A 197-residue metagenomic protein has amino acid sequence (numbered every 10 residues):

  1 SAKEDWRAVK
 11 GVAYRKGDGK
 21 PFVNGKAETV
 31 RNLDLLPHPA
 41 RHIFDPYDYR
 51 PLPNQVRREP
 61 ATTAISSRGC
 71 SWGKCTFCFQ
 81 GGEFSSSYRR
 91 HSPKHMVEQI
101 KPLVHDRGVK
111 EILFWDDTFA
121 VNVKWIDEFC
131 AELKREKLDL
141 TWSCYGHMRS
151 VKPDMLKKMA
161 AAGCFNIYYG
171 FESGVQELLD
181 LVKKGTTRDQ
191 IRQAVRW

Functional and structural regions predicted by a protein language model:
S1-N32: Glycine-rich beta-alpha loop elements in corrinoid/cobalamin-binding modules across cobalamin-dependent enzymes
P21, L35-A40: Long, contiguous bundles of hydrophobic transmembrane helices that form the permeation core of multi-pass
K26, V30-D34, I43, L103: Extended, compositionally biased low-complexity polar/Lys-Gly-rich tracts and adjacent boundary/linker regions are
H38-W197: Radical SAM [4Fe-4S] cluster-binding motif and immediate context
